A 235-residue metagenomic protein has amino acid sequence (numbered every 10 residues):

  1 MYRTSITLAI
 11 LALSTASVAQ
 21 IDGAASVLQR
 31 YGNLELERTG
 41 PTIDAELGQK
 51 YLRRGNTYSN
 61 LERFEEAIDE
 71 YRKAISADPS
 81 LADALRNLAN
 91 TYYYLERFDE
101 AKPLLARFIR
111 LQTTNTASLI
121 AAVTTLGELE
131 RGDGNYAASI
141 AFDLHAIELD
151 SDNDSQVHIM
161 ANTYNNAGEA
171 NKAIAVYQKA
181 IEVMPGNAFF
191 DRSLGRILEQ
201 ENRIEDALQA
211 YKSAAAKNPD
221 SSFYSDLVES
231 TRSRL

Functional and structural regions predicted by a protein language model:
T42, K73-S76, I109-R110, T114 (+3 more regions): Conserved structural position within tetratricopeptide repeats
Q49, D83, A117-A121, S155 (+2 more regions): Start-of-helix register in tetratricopeptide repeats
R53, N87, Y94, A121 (+4 more regions): Canonical tetratricopeptide repeat
N60, Y94-L95, E128, G132 (+3 more regions): Register position in tetratricopeptide repeats
